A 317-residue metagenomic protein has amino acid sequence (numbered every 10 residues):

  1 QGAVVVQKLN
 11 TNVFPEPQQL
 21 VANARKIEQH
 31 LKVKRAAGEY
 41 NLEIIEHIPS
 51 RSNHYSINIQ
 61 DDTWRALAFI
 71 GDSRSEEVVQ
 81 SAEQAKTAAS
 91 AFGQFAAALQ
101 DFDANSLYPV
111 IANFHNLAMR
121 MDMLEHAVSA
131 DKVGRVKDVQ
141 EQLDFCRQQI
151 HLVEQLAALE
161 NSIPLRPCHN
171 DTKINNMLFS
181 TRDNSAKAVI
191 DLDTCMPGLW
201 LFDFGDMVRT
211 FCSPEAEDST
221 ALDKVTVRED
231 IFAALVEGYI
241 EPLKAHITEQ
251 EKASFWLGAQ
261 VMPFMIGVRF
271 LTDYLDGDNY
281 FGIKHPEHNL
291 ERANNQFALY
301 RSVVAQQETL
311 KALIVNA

Functional and structural regions predicted by a protein language model:
Q1-V4, K8-D122, W200, A216-D223 (+3 more regions): Conserved ATP-binding subdomain of kinase catalytic cores across diverse folds
Q7, F14-Q18, I70-K86, D101-H169 (+5 more regions): ATP-dependent phospho-/nucleotidyl transfer catalytic cores
S52-I57, E154-Q155, L271: A short, acidic/glycine-rich surface segment
A91, R120, Q149, M207 (+1 more regions): Amphipathic, well-ordered alpha-helical segments in soluble domains
N161, N175-A216: Catalytic activation segment of kinase domains across protein kinase-like and atypical kinase folds
L201-A245, V261-Y280: Active-site activation/catalytic loop segments of kinase-like enzymes and analogous catalytic loops in related
K252-M262: Small/polar glycine-rich anion-binding or flexible loop at a beta-alpha turn
V303-Q307: Long, compositionally biased intrinsically disordered regions
